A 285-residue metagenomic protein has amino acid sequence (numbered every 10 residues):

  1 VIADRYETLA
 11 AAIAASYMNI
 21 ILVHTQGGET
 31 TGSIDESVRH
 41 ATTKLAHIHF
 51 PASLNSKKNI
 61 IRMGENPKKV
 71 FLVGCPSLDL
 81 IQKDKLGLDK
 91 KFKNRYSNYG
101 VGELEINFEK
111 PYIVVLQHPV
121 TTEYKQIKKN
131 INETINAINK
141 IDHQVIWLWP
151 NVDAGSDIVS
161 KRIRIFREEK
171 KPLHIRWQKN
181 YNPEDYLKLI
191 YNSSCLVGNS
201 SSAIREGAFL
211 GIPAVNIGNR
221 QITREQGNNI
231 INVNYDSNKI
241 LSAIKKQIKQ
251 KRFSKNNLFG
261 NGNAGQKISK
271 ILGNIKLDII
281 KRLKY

Functional and structural regions predicted by a protein language model:
V1-K69, G74-L78: Active-site and donor-binding regions of nucleotide-sugar-utilizing enzymes
I2-A3, L9-A12, H24-T25, H49 (+1 more regions): A donor-sugar binding/catalytic signature common to diverse glycosyltransferases and related nucleotide-sugar
A46-K129: A nucleotide-sugar donor-handling region in carbohydrate enzymes
P51, F71-V73, R176-K179, I231-D236: Short acidic-hydrophobic, aromatic-tinged amphipathic segments that line or gate anion-handling sites
I135-N151: A conserved nucleotide-sugar
K161-L196: Donor nucleotide-activated moiety binding/catalytic core segment of transferases that use nucleotide-activated donors
A208-S254: Nucleotide-sugar donor-binding patch of glycosyltransferase catalytic domains
I248-Y285: C-terminal amphipathic helix plus adjacent low-complexity, charged tail appended to glycosyltransferase catalytic
